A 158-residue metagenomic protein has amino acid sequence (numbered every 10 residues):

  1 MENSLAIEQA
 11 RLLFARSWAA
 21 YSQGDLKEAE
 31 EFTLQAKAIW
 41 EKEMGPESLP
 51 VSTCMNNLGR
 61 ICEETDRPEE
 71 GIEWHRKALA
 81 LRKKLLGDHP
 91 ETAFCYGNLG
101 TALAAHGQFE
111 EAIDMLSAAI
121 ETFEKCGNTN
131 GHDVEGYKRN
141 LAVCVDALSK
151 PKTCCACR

Functional and structural regions predicted by a protein language model:
M1-S4, E31, Q35-A38: Repeat-mediated protein-protein interaction surfaces in helical alpha-solenoids
E2-S4, K42-P46, K84-D88, K125-T129: Short coil/turn linkers that connect adjacent helices within long alpha-helical scaffolds, especially alpha-solenoid
E8-G24, T33, L49-E64, P90-A105 (+1 more regions): Conserved alpha-helical positions within TPR/SEL1-like repeat arrays
Q35-P50: Short, charge-rich amphipathic alpha-helical segments embedded in non-transmembrane helical bundles/solenoids
T153-R158: Alpha-helical repeat scaffolds
